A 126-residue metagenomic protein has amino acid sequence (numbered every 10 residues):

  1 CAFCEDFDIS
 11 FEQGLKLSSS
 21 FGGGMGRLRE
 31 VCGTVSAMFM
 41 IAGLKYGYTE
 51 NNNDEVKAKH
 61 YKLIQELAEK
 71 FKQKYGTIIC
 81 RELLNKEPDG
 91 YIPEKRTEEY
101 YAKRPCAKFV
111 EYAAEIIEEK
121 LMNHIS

Functional and structural regions predicted by a protein language model:
C1-E5, M40-G47, E115-E119: Short glycine/serine- and small hydrophobic-enriched flexible loop segments
A2-S20, K86-G90: Acidic-glycine-rich active-site phosphate/pyrophosphate-binding loop
D6-K16, A42-L63, I125: Phosphate-handling active-site elements
F7, M25-V31, K57: Short, surface-exposed loop/turn motifs that are enriched in glycine and acidic residues and include a nearby proline
I9, E30, P105, F109: Short, contiguous, pocket-lining structural segments that sit at or immediately flank catalytic/ligand-binding sites
F21-R29, E98-K103: A short glycine/serine-rich beta->alpha loop
R29-M40: Conserved phosphate/anionic-ligand binding catalytic regions in large, soluble enzymes, centered on
H60-S126: C-terminal binding/interaction regions
